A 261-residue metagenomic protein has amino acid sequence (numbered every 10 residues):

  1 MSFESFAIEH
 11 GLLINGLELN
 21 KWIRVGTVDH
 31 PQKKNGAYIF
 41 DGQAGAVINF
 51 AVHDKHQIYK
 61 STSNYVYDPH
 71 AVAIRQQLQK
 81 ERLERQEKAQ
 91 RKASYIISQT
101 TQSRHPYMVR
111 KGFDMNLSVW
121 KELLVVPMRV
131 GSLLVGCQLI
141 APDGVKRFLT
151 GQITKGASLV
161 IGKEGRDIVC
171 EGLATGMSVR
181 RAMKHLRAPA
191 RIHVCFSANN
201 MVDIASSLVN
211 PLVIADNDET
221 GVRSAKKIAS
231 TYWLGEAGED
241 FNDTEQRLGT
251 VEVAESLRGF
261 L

Functional and structural regions predicted by a protein language model:
M1-H105, E219-T220, K226: Non-catalytic accessory segments of DNA primases and related replication-initiation nucleases
M1-S2, E164-G165, M177-L261: TOPRIM fold recognition
T27-P31, S118-W120, G131: A short catalytic or substrate-binding loop motif that flags glycine-/basic-rich loops and adjacent residues that bind
N49, M108, V126, S132 (+3 more regions): Terminal peptide-recognition signature
Q86-A89, E122-V209: Phosphate-handling DNA/RNA-contact segment within nucleic-acid enzymes
S103-R104, F113, L124: Internal active-site segments that recognize and position negatively charged phosphoryl groups and nucleotide moieties
V109-N116: Active-site pocket-lining segments that scaffold enzyme catalytic pockets across diverse folds
